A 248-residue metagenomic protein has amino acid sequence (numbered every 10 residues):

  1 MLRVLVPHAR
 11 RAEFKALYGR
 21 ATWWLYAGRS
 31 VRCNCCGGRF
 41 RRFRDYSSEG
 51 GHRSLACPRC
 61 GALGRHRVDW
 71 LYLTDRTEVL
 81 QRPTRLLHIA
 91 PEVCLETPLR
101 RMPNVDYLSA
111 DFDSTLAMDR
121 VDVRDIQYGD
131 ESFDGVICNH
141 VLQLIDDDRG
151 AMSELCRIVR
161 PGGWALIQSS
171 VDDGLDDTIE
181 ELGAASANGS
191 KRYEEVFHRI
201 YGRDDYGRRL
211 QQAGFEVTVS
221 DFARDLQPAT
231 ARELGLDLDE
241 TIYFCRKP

Functional and structural regions predicted by a protein language model:
M1-Q127, T230-P248: Conserved N-terminal segment of class I S-adenosyl-L-methionine
G19, W23-Y26, D146-L155, R160 (+1 more regions): S-adenosyl-L-methionine-dependent methyltransferase catalytic module, highlighting the catalytic core
P83, F133-D134: Local beta-strand N-terminus motif with an aromatic residue
I89, V136-I137: Hydrophobic beta-strand segment of the Class I
F112, C138, S170-D172: An acidic- and aromatic-residue-enriched active-site/binding cleft used to recognize and process polar
H140-L144: Short catalytic micro-motifs in class I SAM-dependent methyltransferases
